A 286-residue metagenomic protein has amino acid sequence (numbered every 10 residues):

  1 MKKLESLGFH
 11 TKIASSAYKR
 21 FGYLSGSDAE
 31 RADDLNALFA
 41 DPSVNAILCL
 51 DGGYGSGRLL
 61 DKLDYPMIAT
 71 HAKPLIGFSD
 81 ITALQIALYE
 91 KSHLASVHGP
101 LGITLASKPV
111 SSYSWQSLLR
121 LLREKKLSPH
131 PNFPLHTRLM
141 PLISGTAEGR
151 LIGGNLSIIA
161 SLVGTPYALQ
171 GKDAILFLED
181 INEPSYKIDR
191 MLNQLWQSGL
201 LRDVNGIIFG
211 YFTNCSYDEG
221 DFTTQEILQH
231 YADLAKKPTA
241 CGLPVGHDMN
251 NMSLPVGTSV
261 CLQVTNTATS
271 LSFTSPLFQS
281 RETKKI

Functional and structural regions predicted by a protein language model:
M1-S43: ATP/NTP phosphate-donor binding region
D41-A46, D203-V204: Short acidic/histidine-rich motifs immediately flanking catalytic phosphotransfer sites in two-component signaling
A46-G57: N-terminal glycine-rich "phosphate-gripper" loop used for MgATP/nucleotide binding and carboxylate activation
L63-A87, A95-L101, A235-P238: Short, acidic/small-residue loops that bind anionic groups at enzyme active sites
T82-L94, D248-P255: Glycine-rich, charge-decorated loop segments at or immediately adjacent to ligand/cofactor-binding or catalytic sites
H93-I158: Conserved anion/nucleotide-ligand pocket segment
Y167-E219, T223: Internal helical hairpin/lid segments
Y211, C215-I286: ATP/nucleoside-binding phosphotransfer catalytic cores, i.e., glycine-rich phosphate-binding loops
